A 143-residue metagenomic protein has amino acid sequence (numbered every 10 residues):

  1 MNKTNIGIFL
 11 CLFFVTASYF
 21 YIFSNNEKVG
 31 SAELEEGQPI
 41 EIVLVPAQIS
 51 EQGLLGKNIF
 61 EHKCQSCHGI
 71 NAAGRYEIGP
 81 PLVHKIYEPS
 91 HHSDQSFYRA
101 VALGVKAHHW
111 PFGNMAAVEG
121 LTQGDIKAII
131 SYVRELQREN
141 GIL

Functional and structural regions predicted by a protein language model:
M1-T4: Positively charged n-region of N-terminal signal peptides that target proteins for export
G7-Y21: Hydrophobic membrane-insertion alpha-helices, especially the h-region of bacterial N-terminal signal peptides
F20-S31: Hydrophobic single-pass membrane-insertion segments
V29-I59: Electrostatic cytochrome c docking/interface patches
Q52, S93, F97, D125-I126: Stable alpha-helical elements in mature extracytoplasmic
G56, E61-I70, I129-V133: The canonical Cys-X-X-Cys-His
K57, G69-A100, A117-G120: Gly/Gly-Pro-rich "capping" loops immediately C-terminal to redox-active cysteine motifs in periplasmic/lumenal
Y76-V83, L103-L136, G141-L143: Axial heme c-ligation environment in periplasmic c-type cytochrome domains
